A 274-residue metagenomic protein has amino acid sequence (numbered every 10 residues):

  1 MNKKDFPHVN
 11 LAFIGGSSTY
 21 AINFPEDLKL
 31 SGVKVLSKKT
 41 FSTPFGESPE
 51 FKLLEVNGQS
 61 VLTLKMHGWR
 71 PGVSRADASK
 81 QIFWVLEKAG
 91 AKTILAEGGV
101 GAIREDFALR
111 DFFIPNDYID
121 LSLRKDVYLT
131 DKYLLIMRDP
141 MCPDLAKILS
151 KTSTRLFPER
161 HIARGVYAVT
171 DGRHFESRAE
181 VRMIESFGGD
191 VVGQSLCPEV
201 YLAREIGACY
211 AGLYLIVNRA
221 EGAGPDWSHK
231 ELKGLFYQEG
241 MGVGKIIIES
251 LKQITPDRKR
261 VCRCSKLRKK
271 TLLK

Functional and structural regions predicted by a protein language model:
M1-M137: Metabolite-binding pocket within alpha/beta catalytic cores that recognizes anionic/polar moieties
L86-G90, E185, R204: Non-catalytic positions within long, well-ordered alpha-helices that form the structural scaffold/packing of enzyme
K92-T93, D190, C209: Short acidic/polar active-site loop segments enriched in Thr and Asp
D144, I148-E159, K245-Q253: Generic non-transmembrane alpha-helical segments
K151-D190, R263-K274: Active-site/ligand-binding-proximal alpha/beta "capping" segment
Q194-E231: Zn-dependent metallopeptidase/amidohydrolase metal-coordination segment
A220-L273: His/Asp/Glu-rich mid-to-C-terminal helical/loop segments that flank catalytic regions of hydrolases
